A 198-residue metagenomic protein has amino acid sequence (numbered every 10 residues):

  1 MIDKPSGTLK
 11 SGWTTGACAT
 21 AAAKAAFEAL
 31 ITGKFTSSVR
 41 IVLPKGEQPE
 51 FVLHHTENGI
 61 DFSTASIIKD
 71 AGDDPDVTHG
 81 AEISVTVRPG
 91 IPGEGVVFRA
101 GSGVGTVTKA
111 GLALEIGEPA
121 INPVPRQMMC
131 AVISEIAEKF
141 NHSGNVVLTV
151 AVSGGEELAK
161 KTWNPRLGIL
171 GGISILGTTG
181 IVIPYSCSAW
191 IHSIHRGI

Functional and structural regions predicted by a protein language model:
M1-L167: Generic N-terminal targeting/processing segments that precede catalytic cores or assembly contacts
S153, K161, P165-I198: Glycine-rich anion/phosphate-binding loop at the beta-strand->alpha-helix junction
